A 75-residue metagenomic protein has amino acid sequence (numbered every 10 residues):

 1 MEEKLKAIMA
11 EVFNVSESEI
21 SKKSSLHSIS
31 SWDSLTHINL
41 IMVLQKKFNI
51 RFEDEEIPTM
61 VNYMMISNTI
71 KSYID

Functional and structural regions predicted by a protein language model:
M1-W32, I41, K47-D75: Phosphopantetheine-dependent thiolation modules in NRPS/PKS and related acyl-activating systems
T36: Two-component histidine kinase catalytic core, primarily the HATPase_c
